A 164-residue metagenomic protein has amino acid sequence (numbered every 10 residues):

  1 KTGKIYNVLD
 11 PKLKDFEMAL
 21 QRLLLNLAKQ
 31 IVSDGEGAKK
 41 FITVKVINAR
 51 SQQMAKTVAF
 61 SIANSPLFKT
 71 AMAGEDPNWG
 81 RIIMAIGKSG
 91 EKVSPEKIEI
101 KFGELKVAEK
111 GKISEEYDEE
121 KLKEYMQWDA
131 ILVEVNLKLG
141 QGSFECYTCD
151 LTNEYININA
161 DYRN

Functional and structural regions predicted by a protein language model:
K1-N164: A structural signal for small-residue-enriched, beta-sheet-centric alpha/beta enzyme cores and oligomeric scaffold folds
